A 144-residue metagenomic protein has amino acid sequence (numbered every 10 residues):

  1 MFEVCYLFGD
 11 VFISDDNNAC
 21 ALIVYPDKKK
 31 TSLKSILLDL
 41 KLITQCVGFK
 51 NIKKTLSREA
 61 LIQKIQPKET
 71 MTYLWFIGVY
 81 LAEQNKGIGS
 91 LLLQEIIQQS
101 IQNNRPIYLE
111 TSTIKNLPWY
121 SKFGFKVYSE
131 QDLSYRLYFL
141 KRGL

Functional and structural regions predicted by a protein language model:
V4-Y6, S100, Y120: A generic structural signal for well-ordered alpha-helical segments
L7-V24, Y80: Conserved beta-hairpin
D10-F12, T72, R136-L140: Short beta-strand micro-motifs in enzyme catalytic cores
C20-I77, Q84: Conserved acyl-donor/pantetheine-binding loop and adjacent beta-alpha core of acyl/acetyltransferases and related
T70-T72, Q99-S112: Conserved GNAT acetyl-CoA-binding A-motif
W75-Q84, Y108-P118, L133, K141-G143: Conserved beta-strand-loop-alpha-helix junction that forms the acyl-donor binding cleft
V79, N85-Q98: Conserved acetyl-CoA-binding loop-helix of GNAT-fold acetyltransferases
S90, Q102-N104, T113-E130, S134: Conserved active-site alpha-helix within GNAT-family acetyltransferase domains
